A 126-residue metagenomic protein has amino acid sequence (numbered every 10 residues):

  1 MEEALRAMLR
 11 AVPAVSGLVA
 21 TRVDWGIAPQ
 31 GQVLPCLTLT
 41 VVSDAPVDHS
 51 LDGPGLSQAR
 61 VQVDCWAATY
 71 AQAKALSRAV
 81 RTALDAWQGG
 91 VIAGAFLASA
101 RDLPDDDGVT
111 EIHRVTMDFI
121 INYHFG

Functional and structural regions predicted by a protein language model:
M1-G53, A71, A75, T82 (+2 more regions): Small/polar-rich, solvent-exposed N-terminal microdomains that initiate assembly or binding
D24-G26, T38-T40, D64, A98 (+1 more regions): Residues in well-ordered beta-strands of folded domains
P35, A59, R101-D102: Short beta-strand or tight-loop elements that sit immediately N-terminal to catalytic metal-binding acidic residues
G55-A68, A73, H113-Y123: Oligomerization/assembly interface segments of phage tail-like spikes and tubes
T82-G126: Acidic-leaning, charged glycine-interspersed low-complexity segments
